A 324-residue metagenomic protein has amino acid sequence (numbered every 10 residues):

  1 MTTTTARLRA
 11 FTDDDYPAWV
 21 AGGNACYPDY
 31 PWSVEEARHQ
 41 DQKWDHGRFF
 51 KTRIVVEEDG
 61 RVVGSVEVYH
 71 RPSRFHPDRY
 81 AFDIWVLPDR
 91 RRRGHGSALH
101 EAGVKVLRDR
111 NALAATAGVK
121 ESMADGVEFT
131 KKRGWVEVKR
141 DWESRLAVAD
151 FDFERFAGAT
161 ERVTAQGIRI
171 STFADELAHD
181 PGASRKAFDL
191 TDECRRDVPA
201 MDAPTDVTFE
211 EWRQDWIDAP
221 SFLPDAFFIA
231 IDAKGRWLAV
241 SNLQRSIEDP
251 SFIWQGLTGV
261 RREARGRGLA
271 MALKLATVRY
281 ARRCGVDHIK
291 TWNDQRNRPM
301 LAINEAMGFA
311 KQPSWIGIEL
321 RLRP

Functional and structural regions predicted by a protein language model:
M1-Q42, E57-V62, A159-V207, E211: Short amphipathic alpha-helix that is part of the acyltransferase structural core
M1-T2, R61, P72, P88-H179 (+1 more regions): Acyl-donor-binding surface of acyltransferase catalytic domains
D13-Y16, V20-S122, A233, W237-F252 (+1 more regions): Conserved donor-binding loop and adjoining core beta-sheet/short helix segment in diverse acyl/aminoacyl transferases
W44-R48, D218-L223: Short loop/turn motifs at secondary-structure junctions and domain boundaries
R92-K105, K132, V260, G266-R279 (+2 more regions): Conserved acetyl-CoA-binding loop-helix of GNAT-fold acetyltransferases
R133-F153, A226, R279-P324: Active-site/acyl-donor-binding loops of N-acyltransferases
P224-I231: Phosphate-binding active sites in nucleotide-utilizing proteins
L238-V260, A264-A276, Y280-K290: Extended hydrophobic/aromatic segments used for targeting, binding, or gating
